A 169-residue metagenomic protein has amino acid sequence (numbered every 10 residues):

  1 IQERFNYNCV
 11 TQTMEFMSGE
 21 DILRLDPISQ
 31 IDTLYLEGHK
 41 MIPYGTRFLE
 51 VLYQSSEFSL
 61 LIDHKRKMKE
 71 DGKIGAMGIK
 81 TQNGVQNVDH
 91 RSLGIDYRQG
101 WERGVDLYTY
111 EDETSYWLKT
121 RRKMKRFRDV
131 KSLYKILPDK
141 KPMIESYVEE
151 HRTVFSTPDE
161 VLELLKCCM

Functional and structural regions predicted by a protein language model:
I1-K125: Aromatic-patch recognition
M124-M169: Long, compositionally biased interface segments
